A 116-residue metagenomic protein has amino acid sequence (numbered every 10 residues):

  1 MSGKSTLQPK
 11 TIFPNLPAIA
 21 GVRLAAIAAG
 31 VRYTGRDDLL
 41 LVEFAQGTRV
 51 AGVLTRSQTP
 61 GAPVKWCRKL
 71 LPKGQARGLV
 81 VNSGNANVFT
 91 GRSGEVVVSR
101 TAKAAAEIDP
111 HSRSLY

Functional and structural regions predicted by a protein language model:
M1-L7, I108, S112-Y116: Molybdopterin (Moco) oxidoreductase catalytic core of the xanthine/aldehyde oxidoreductase family
M1-T55: N-terminal amphipathic/basic leader segments beginning at the initiator methionine
A18-I19, A29-G30, V53-R56, V64-L70 (+2 more regions): Catalytic-core regions of core metabolic enzymes, especially those transforming organic acids/acyl-group intermediates
I19, Y33, A76, N82 (+1 more regions): Short glycine/serine/threonine-biased micro-segments
G35-D38, T59-G61, K73-G78, P110-S114: Short coil/turn connectors at secondary-structure junctions
R36, T55-T59, A76, R92-R100: Conserved active-site and cofactor/substrate-binding residues in soluble primary-metabolism enzymes
V42-A76: Active-site-flanking structural segment that lines cofactor/substrate pockets
V80-P110: Alpha-helical support elements that line or immediately flank enzyme active sites and cofactor-binding pockets
